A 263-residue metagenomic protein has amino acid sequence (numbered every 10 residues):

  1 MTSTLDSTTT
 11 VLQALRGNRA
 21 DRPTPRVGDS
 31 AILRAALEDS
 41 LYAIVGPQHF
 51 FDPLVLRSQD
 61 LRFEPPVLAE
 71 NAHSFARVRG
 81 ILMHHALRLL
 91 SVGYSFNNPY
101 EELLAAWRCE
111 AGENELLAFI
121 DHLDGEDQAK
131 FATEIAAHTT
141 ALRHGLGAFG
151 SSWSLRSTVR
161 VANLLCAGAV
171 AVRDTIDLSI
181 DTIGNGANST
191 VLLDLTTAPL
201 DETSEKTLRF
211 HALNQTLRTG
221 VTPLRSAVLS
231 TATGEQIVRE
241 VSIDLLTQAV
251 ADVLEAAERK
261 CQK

Functional and structural regions predicted by a protein language model:
M1-L103: Charged, glycine-rich intrinsically disordered N-terminal tails and low-complexity linkers that flank
D39-Q59, G168-I183, S242-I243, A257: An acidic intrinsically disordered interaction segment
Q59-P66, N188-L193, A227-Q236: Short acidic (Asp/Glu) and glycine-rich catalytic loops that position anionic groups and cofactors
F75, R79, F131, S204-T207: Hydrophobic (often cysteine-bearing) scaffold residues that line and stabilize catalytic clefts of nucleotide/cofactor
M83-H84, H211, S226: A residue-level signal for conserved active-site and pocket-lining positions in enzyme catalytic cores
H85-L165: A non-catalytic, helix-rich entry segment at domain boundaries
R156-A212: Non-catalytic protein-protein interaction segments used by genome-maintenance enzymes to assemble and couple activities
Q215-K263: Metal-dependent nuclease catalytic regions and adjoining charged, substrate-binding loops involved in nucleic-acid end
